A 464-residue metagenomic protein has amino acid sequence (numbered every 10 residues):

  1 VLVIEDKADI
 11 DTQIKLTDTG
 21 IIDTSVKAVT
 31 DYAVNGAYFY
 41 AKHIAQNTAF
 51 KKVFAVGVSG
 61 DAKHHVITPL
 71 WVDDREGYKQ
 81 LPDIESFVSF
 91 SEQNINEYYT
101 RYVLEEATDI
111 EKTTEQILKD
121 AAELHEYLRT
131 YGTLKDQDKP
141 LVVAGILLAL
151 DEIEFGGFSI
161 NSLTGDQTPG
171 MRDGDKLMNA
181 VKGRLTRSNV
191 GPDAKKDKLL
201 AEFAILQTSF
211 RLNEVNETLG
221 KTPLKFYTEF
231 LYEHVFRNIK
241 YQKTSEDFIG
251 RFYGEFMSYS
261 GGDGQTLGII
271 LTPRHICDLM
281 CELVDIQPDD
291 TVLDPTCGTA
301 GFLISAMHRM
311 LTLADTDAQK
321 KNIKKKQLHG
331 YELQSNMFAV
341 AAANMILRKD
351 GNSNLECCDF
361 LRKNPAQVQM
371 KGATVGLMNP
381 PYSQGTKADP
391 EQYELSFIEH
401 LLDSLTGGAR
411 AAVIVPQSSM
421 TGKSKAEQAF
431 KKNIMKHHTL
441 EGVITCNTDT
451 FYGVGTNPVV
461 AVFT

Functional and structural regions predicted by a protein language model:
V1-F54, V58-K79: A short, conserved, highly charged catalytic patch centered on acidic carboxylates
Q13-I21, T114-L134, L231-F236: Short amphipathic alpha-helical segments and their helix-coil junctions
K42, V142-E154, I346: Short, hydrophobic/amphipathic alpha-helical patches that form generic packing surfaces within helical domains
D73-T108, Y452-T464: Flexible, glycine-/basic-rich loop-and-beta segments that form/coincide with the SAM-dependent methyltransferase
R129-A144, Q242-D247: Structural motif
L148-S260: Long recognition/docking surfaces used for binding and targeting
T266-M378, S383-K387, E391, L395-S396 (+3 more regions): Conserved S-adenosyl-L-methionine
F338, A388-F463: Conserved Class I SAM-dependent methyltransferase catalytic core
